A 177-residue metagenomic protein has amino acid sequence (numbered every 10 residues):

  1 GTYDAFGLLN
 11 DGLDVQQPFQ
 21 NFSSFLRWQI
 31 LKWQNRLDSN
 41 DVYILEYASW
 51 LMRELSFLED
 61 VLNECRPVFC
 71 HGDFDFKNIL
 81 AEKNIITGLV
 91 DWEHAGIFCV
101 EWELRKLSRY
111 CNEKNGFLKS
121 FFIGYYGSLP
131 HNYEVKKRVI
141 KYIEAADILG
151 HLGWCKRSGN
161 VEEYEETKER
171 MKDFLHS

Functional and structural regions predicted by a protein language model:
G1-G72, T167, M171-D173: An alpha-helical support segment within catalytic cores of ATP-dependent transferases
Q16-F19, I79, L149-G150: Short, solvent-exposed polar/charged micro-motifs at secondary-structure junctions
Q20-S24, E93-H94, I140-K141: A short, ordered amphipathic alpha-helix with a cationic face
N21-W28, E46, W50-R53, A81 (+4 more regions): Generic alpha-helical secondary structure signal
R27-L31, N63, R105-S177: Helix-rich C-terminal or lid/interface subdomains of diverse kinases
L55, D60-L62, L80, W92 (+1 more regions): N-terminal hydrophobic alpha-helix used for membrane targeting or insertion
P67-C70, D75, L80-P130: Active-site Asp-x-Gly
